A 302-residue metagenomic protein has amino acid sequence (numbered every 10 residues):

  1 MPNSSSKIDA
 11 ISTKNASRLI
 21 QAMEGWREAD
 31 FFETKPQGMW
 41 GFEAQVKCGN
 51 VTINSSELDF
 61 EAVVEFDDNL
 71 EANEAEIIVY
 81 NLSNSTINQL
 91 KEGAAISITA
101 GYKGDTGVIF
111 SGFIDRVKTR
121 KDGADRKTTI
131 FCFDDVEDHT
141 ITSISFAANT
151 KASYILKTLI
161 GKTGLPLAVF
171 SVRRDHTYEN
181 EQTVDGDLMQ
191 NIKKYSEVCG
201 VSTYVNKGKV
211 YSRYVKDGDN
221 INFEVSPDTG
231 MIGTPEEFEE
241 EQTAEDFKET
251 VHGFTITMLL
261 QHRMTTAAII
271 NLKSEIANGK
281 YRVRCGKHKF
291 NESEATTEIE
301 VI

Functional and structural regions predicted by a protein language model:
M1-F131, R282, E292-T296: Assembly/oligomerization scaffold segments
P2, D125-V136, K162, V169-D246: Short beta-strand-centered interaction patches in the first periplasmic/extracellular domains of large envelope
F60-S85, V215-I302: An acidic/polar, Gly/Ser/Thr-rich interaction patch typically located in mid-to-C-terminal regions of proteins
N84-T86, R120, D138, P166 (+2 more regions): Short beta-strands and strand-coil junctions in structured, solvent-facing domains, enriched
N88-A95, I141-A147, A267-K273: Extended Gly/Ser/Thr-rich low-complexity repeat segments, especially those forming or decorating extracellular
I141-N149, T177-Q182: Second-shell loop/turn segments in exported
K151-I155, L188-N191: Stable alpha-helical elements in mature extracytoplasmic
A152-A168: Glycine-rich, acidic and aromatic/proline-enriched surface loops and short helix-turn segments that act as binding
